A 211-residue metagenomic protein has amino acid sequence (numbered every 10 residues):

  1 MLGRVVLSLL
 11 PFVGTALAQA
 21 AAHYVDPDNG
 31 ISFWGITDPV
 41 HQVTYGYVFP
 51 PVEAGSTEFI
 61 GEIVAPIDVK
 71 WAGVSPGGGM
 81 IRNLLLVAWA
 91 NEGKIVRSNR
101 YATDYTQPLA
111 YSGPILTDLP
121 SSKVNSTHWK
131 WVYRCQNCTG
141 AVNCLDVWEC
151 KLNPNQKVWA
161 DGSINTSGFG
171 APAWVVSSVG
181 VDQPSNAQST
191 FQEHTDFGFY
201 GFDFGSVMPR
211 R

Functional and structural regions predicted by a protein language model:
M1-Y24: Fungal secretory targeting signals
L17-R211: Extracellular-facing/secreted segment signature in eukaryotic proteins
